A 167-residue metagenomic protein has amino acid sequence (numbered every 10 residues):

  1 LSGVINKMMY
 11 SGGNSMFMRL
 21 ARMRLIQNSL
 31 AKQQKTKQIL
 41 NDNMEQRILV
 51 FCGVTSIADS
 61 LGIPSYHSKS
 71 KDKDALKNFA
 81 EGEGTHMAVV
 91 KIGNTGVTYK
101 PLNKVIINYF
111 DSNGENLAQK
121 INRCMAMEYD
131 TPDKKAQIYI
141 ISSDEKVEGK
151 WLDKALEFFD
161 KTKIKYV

Functional and structural regions predicted by a protein language model:
S2-T85: Conserved helicase/translocase motor-coupling segment
P64-Y166: Conserved RecA-like P-loop NTPase helicase motor core
